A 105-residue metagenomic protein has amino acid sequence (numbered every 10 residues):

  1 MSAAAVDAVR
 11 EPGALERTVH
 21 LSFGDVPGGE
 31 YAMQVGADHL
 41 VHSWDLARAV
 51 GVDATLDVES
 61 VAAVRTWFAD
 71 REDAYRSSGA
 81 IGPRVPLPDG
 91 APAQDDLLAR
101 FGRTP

Functional and structural regions predicted by a protein language model:
M1-P105: Structured surface interface patches that mediate subunit assembly and partner/cofactor docking
